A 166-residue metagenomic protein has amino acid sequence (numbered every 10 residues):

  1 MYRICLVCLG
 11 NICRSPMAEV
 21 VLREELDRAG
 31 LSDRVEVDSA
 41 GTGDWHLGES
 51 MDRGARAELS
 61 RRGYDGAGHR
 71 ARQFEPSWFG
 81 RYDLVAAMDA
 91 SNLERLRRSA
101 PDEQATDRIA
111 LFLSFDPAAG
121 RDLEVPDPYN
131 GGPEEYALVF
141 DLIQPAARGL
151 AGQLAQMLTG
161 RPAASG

Functional and structural regions predicted by a protein language model:
M1-R81, G152-P162, G166: Conserved active-site segments centered on acidic
S15, D89-A90: Helix N-cap/beta->alpha junction signal
L84, A90-G166: Phosphate-binding/catalytic loops
